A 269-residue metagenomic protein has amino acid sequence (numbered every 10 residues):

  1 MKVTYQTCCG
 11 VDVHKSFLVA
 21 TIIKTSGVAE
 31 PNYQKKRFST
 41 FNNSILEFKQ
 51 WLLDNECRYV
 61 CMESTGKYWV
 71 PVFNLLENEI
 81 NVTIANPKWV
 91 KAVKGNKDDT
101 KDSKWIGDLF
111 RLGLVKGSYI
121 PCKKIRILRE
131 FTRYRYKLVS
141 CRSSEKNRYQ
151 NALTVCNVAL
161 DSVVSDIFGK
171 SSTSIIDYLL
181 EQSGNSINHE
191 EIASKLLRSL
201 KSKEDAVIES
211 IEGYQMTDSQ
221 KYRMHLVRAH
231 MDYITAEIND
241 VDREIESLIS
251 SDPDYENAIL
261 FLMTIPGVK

Functional and structural regions predicted by a protein language model:
M1-K269: A detector of single, family-specific signature residues that are central to catalytic or substrate-handling motifs
